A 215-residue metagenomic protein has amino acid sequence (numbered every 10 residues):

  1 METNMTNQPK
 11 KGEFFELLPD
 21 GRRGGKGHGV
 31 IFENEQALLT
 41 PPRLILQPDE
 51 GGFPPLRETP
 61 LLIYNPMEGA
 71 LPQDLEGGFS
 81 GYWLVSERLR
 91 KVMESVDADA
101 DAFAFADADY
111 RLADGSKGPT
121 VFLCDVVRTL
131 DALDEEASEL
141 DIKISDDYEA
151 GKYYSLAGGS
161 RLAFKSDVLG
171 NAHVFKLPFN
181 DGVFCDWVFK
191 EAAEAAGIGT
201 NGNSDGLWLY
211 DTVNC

Functional and structural regions predicted by a protein language model:
M1-P42: Short, extreme N-terminal leader segments that mark the start of a protein/domain
E2-F14, P42, D114-C215: Acidic, proline/glycine-rich low-complexity IDRs
Q8, E16-G25, P48, N65 (+6 more regions): Compositionally biased, low-complexity repeat tracts
L18, Q36, D107-D109, V168 (+1 more regions): Prokaryotic Sec-type signal peptides and long signal-anchor helices with extended Leu/Ile/Val-rich h-regions
G29-V30, N34-L84: Short N-terminal edge-element motif at the start of the domain
P41-P42, L62-Y64, G81-V85, D99-F105 (+2 more regions): A short linear-motif detector with a strong N-terminal bias
G51-F53, L71-Q73, R88-S95, K143-D146 (+1 more regions): A generic short-segment signal for beta-strand/edge and adjacent turn/coil regions
P72-G118, F122-D125, T129: Aromatic- and glycine-enriched beta-alpha-beta binding-site module
